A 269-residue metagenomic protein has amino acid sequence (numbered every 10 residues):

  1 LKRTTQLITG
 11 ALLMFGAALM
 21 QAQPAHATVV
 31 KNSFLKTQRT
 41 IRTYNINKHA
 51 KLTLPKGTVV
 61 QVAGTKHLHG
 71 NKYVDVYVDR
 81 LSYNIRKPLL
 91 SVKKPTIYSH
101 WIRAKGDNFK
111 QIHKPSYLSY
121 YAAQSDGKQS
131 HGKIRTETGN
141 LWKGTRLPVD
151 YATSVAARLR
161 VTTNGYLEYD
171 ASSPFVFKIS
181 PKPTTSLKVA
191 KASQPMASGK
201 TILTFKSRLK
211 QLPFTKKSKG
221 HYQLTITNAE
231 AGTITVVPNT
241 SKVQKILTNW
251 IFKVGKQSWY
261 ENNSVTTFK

Functional and structural regions predicted by a protein language model:
L1-A27: Sec-dependent N-terminal signal peptides of Gram-positive bacterial secreted proteins and lipoproteins
H26-K269: Beta-loop motif signature
